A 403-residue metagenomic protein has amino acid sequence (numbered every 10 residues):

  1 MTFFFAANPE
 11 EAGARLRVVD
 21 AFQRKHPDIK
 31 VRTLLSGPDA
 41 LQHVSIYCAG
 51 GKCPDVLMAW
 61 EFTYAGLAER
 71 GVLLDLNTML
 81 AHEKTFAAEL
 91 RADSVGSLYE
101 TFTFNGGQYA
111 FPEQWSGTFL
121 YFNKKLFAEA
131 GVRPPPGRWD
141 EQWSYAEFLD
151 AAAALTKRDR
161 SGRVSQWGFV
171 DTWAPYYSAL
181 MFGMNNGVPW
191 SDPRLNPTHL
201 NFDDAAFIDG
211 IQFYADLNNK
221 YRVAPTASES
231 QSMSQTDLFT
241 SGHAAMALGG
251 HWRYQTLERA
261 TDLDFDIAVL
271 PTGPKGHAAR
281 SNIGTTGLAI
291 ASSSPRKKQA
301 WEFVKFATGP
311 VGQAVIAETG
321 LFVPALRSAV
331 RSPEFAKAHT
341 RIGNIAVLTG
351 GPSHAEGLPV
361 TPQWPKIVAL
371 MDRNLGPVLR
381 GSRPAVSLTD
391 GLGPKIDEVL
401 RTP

Functional and structural regions predicted by a protein language model:
M1-V72, H82-R91, P134, S228 (+7 more regions): Conserved N-terminal structural module of periplasmic/extracytoplasmic solute-binding proteins
D20-R24, K30, G106, A130 (+4 more regions): Extracytoplasmic/periplasmic substrate-recognition and gating elements
I46, P54-D55, F86-F127, H277-R280 (+1 more regions): A structural signal for short loop-to-beta-strand junctions that line the ligand-binding cleft of periplasmic/secreted
F62-F119, F182-G183, D266-A268, K337-H339: Hinge/lid segment of periplasmic solute-binding proteins
N77-D93, G137-E141, D159-S161, S165-G168 (+4 more regions): Short, solvent-exposed loop/beta-turn-alpha elements that line the ligand-binding surface or hinge of extracytoplasmic
T103-E113, T118, A128, S144-H199 (+1 more regions): Extracytoplasmic/periplasmic solute-binding protein
D150-A153, N196-S228, L270: Glycine-centered hinge/linker elements that transmit conformational signals in sensory and ligand-binding systems
A268, E318-R373, P377, T402: Long, aromatic- and glycine/proline-rich binding clefts that accommodate carbohydrate-like moieties
